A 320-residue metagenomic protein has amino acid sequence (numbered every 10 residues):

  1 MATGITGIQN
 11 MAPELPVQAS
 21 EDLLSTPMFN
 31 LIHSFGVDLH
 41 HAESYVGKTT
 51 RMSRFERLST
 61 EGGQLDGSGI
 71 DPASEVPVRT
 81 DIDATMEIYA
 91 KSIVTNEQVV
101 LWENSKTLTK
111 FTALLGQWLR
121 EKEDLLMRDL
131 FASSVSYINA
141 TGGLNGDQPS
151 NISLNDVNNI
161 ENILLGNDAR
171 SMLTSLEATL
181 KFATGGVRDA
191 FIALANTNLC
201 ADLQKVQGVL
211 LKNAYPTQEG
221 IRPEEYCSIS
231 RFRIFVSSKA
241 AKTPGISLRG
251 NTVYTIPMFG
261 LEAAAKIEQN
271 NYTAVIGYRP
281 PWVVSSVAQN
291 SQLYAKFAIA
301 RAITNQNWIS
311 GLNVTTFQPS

Functional and structural regions predicted by a protein language model:
M1-T85, I309, V314-T316: N-terminal "assembly arms/tails" that initiate or stabilize quaternary assembly in self-assembling proteins
A2-L39, S92-E103, K110, E123-R128 (+7 more regions): Short, Lys/Arg-rich flexible segments
A2-S34, D147-S171, N198-S320: Sequence/fold signature of self-assembling virion shell proteins
Y45, S53-E56, N96, N196-N198 (+2 more regions): Structured loops at beta-to-helix junctions and adjacent beta-edge loops in soluble globular domains
E75-E103: Short acidic, glycine/tyrosine-flanked loop/strand segments centered on an H-E-D-like triad
W102-T179, S320: Alpha-helical scaffold segments that mediate packing/assembly in large oligomeric complexes
A193: Polar-ligand-bearing catalytic/cofactor-coordination segments of membrane-embedded or membrane-tethered inner-membrane
